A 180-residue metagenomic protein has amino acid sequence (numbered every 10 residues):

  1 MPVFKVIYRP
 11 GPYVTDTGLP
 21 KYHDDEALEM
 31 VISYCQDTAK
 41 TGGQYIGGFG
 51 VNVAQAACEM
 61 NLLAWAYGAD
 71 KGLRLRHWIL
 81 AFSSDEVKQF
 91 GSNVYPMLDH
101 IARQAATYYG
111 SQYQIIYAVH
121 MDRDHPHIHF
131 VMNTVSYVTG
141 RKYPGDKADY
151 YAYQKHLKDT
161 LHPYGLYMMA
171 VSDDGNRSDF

Functional and structural regions predicted by a protein language model:
M1-F180: N-terminal nicking endonuclease/strand-transfer module with a His-rich metal-binding environment and a catalytic Tyr
